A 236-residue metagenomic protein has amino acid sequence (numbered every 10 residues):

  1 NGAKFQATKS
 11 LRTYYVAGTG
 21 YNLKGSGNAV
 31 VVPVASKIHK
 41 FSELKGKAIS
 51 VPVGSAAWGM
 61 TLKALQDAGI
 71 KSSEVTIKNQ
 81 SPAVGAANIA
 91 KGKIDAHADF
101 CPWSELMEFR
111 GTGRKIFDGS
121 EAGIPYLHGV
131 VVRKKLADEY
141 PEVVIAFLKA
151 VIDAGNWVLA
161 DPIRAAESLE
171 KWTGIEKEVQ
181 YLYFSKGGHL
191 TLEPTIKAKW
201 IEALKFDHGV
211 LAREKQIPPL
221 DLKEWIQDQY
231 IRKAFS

Functional and structural regions predicted by a protein language model:
N1-K71, T76-N79, D95-C101, I124: Short, glycine-/small- and polar/acidic-enriched structural segments that line small-molecule recognition paths
G20-L23, E121-G123, L190-K199: Short, solvent-exposed loop/beta-turn-alpha elements that line the ligand-binding surface or hinge of extracytoplasmic
A48, V53-I70, K149-Y183, K223-I226 (+1 more regions): Ligand-binding clefts/hinges and TM-proximal coupling segments of bilobed small-molecule sensing domains
Q66-S81, N88-D95, K177, Q216-D221: A local structural motif
A83-W172: Pocket-lining segment of extracytoplasmic ligand-binding domains
D138-P218: Secondary-structure end/capping motifs
G209-S236: Conserved C-terminal helix/tail region of periplasmic/extracytoplasmic solute-binding proteins
